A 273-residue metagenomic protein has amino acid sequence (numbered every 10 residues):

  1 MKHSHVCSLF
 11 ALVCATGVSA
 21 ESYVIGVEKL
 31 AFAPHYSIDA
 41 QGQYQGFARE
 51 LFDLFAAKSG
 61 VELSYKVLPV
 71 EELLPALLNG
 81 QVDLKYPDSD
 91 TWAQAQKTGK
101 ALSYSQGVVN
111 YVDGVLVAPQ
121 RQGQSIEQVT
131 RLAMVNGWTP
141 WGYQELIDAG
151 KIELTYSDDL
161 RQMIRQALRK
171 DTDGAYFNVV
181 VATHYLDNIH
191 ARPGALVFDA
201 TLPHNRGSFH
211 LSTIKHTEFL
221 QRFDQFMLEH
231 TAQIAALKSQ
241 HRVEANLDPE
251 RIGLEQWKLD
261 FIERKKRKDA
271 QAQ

Functional and structural regions predicted by a protein language model:
E21-Q96, E153-S157: Extracytoplasmic small-molecule ligand-binding "clamshell" domains of the periplasmic binding protein/Venus flytrap
K29-A31, V109-G114, A191-L228, L247-R264: Periplasmic-binding protein-like
G42-L54, V117-K151, T155, M163-R165 (+1 more regions): Bilobed "Venus flytrap"/periplasmic-binding protein-like clamshell domains and structurally analogous long
D53-K58, Q120-W138, S208-D248: Extended ligand-binding regions for polar small-molecule ligands
Y65-V129, N136-P140, A200-T201: Acidic, polar ligand-binding/catalytic clefts
E71-K85, R161-H184, N188-I189: Short helices/loops that flank or line small-molecule/ion binding pockets
P87-T98, D173-H204: A ligand-binding cleft/hinge motif common to bilobed small-molecule-binding domains
T139-D158, M227-Q273: Ligand-binding clefts/hinges and TM-proximal coupling segments of bilobed small-molecule sensing domains
